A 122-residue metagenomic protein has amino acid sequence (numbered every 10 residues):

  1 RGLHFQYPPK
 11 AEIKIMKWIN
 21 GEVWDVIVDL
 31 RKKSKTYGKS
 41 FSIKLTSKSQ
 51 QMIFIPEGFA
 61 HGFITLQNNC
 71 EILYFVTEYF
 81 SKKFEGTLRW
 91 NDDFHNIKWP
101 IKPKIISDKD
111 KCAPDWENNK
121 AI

Functional and structural regions predicted by a protein language model:
R1-Q51, N69, V76-I122: Non-catalytic, conserved peripheral segments adjacent to functional cores
S40, F59-A60: A generic local structural motif
I53, H61-L66: Short beta-strand His + acidic residue motifs that chelate non-heme Fe in jelly-roll/DSBH and cupin folds
